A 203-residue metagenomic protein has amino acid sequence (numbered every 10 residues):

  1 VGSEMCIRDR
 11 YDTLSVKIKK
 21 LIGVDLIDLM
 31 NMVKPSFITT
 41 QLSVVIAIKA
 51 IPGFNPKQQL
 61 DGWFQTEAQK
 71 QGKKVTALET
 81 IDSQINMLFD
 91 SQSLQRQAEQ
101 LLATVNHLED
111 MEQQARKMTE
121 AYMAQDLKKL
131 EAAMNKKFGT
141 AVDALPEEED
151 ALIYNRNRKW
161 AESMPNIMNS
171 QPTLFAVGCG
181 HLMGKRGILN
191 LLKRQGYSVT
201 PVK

Functional and structural regions predicted by a protein language model:
V1, M5-I7, V177, V199: Hydrophobic aliphatic residue packing
S3-E148: Structured, acidic catalytic/metal-binding patches in enzyme active sites
D143-K203: A cross-kingdom marker for long, charged
